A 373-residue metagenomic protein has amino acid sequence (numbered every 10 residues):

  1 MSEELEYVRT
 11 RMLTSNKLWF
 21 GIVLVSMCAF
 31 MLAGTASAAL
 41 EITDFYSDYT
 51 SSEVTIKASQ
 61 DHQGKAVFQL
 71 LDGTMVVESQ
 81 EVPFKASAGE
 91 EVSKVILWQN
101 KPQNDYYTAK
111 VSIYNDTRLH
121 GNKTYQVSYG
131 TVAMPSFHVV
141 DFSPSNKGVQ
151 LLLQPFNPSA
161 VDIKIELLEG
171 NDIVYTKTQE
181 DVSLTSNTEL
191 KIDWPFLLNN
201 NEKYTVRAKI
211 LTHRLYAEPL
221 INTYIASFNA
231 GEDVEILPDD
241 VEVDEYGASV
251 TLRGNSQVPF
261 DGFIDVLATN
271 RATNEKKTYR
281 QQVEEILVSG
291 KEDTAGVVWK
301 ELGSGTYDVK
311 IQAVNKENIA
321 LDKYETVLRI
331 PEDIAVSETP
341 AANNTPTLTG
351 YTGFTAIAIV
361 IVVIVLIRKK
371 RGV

Functional and structural regions predicted by a protein language model:
A38-I42, V132-V140, A230-D240: Proline-enriched interdomain boundary motifs that mark the N-terminal boundary and often initiate the first structured
D48-V54, H138, S145-L151, D244-V250: Structural beta-strand segments of beta-rich domains
I56-H62, L152-S159, L252-S256: Asparagine-centered strand-capping/turn motif at beta-strand->loop junctions
F68-D72, I113, I165-E169, I210 (+2 more regions): Conserved aromatic beta-strand anchor motif in extracellular beta-sandwich/beta-rich domains
V77-E90, V174-N187, K277-V288, T326-V327: Solvent-exposed serine/threonine-rich low-complexity stretches and specific carbohydrate-binding patches
T188-L190, W194-P346: Membrane-proximal extracellular "stem/stalk" segments of glycoproteins immediately N-terminal to a transmembrane helix
A342-A356: Juxtamembrane/start-of-transmembrane alpha-helix segments at the extracytoplasmic/lumenal side of membrane anchors
A356-V373: C-terminal membrane-anchoring or membrane-association module
